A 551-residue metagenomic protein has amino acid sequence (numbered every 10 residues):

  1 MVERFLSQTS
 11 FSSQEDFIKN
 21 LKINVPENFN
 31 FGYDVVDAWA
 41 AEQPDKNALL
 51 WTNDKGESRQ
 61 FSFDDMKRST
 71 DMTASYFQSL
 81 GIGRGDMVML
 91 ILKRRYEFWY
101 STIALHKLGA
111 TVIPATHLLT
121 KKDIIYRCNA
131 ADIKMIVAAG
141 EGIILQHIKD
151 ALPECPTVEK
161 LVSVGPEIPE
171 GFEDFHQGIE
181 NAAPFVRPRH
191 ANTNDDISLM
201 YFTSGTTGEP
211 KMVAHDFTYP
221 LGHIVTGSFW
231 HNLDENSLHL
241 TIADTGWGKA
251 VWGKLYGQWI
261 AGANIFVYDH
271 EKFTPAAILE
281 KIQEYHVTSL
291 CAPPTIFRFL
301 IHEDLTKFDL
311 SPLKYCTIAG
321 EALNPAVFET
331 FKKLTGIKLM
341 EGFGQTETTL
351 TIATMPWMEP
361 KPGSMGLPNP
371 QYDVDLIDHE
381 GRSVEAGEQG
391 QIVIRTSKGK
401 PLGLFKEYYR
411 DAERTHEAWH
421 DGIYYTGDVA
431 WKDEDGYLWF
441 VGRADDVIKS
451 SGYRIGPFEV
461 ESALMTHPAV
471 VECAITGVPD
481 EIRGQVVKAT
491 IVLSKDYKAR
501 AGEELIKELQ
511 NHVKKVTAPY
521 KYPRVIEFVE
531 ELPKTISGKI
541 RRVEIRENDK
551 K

Functional and structural regions predicted by a protein language model:
P44-N47, S163-E173, E180-F202, E209 (+2 more regions): Conserved pre-ATP/AMP-binding loop-to-beta segment of ANL
D45, L49-I103, T120-I125, H176-Q177 (+1 more regions): Conserved AMP-binding/adenylate-forming core of the ANL superfamily
R59-D64, S198-G222: Conserved AMP-binding A3 loop
I103, K107-Q177, K495: Structural core segment of the AMP-binding/adenylate-forming
L119, I125-R127, I136-E141, L290 (+5 more regions): AMP-binding/adenylate-forming catalytic core of the ANL superfamily
H176-Q177, I260, V287-C291, I301-K361 (+1 more regions): Gly/Ser/Thr-rich phosphate-binding loop
L221-L238, T245-T288, E303: Conserved AMP-binding/adenylation subdomain of ANL enzymes
R382-E417, I455: Conserved ATP/PPi-binding loop(s) of AMP-dependent carboxylate-activating enzymes
